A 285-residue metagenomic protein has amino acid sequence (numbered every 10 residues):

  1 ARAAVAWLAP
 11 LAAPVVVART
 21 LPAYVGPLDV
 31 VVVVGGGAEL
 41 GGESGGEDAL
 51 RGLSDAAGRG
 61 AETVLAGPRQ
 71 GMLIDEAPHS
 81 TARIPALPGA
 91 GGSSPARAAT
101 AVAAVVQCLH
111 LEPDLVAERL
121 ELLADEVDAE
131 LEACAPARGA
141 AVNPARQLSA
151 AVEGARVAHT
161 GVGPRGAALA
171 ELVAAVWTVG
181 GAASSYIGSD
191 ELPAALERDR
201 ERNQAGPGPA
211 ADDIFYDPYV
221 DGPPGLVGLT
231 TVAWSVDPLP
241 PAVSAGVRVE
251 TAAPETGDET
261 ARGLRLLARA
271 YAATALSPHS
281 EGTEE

Functional and structural regions predicted by a protein language model:
A1, V31-V33, G154-G163, G228-A233: Short hydrophobic beta-strand segments
A1-D128, W234-V236, V243: Glycine-rich phosphate-binding loops that contact phosphosugars or nucleotide phosphates
A1-P10, R165-T178, P241-V243: Short, charged N-terminal beta->alpha structural module
V15-L21, L65-P68, A86, A182-A195 (+1 more regions): A generic structural motif
Y24-L28, A57-G58, S149-G154, V220-G228: Flexible, charged surface loops at secondary-structure boundaries
A61, L65-R69, L73-S80, A104-Q107 (+1 more regions): Phosphate-moiety recognition in structured ligand-binding domains
G91, Q107-D212: Active-site phosphate/pyrophosphate-binding segments
R97-V105, R198-A205, L267-R269: Short, surface-exposed amphipathic charged segments that create phosphate/polyanion-binding patches used for binding
